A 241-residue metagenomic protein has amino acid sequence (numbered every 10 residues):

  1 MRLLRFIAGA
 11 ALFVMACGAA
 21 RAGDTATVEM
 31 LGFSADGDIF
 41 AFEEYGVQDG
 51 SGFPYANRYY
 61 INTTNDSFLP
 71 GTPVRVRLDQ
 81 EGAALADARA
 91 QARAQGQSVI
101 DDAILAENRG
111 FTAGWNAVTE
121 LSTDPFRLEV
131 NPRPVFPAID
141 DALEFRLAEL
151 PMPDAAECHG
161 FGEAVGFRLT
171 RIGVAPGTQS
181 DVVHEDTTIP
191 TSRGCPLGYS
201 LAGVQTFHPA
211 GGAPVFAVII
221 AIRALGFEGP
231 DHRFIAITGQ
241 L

Functional and structural regions predicted by a protein language model:
M1-A8: Bacterial N-terminal signal peptides that target proteins for export
A8-A11, A117: Terminal low-complexity, poorly structured segments
A11-R21: Hydrophobic h-region of N-terminal signal peptides that target proteins for export in Gram-negative bacteria
R21-L241: Exposed acidic/polar residues on beta-strands and adjacent loops within beta-sheet cores, strongest in beta-propeller
